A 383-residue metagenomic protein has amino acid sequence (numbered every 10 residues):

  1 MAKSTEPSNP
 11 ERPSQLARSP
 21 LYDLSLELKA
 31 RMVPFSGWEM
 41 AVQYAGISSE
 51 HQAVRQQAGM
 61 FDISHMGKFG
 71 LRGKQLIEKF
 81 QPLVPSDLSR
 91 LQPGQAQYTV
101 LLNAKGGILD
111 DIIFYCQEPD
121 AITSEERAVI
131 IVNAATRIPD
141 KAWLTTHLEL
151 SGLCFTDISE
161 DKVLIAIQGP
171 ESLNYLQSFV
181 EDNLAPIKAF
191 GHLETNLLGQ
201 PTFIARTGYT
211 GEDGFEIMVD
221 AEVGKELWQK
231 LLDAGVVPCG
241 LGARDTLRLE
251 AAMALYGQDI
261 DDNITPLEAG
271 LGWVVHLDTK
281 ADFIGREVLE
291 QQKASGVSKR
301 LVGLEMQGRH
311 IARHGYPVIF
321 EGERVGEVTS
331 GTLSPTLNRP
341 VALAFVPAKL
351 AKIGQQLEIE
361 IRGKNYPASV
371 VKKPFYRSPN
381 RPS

Functional and structural regions predicted by a protein language model:
M1-T99, G107-L109, G242: Acidic, proline/glycine-enriched N-terminal capping motif
A2-P34, A41-V42, Q117-S383: Conserved, structured C-terminal
Q92-I108, A185-L198: Conserved alpha/beta core surface patches that mediate binding of polyanionic ligands
I113-F114: Glycine-rich, Trp-frequent "lid" loop and neighboring beta-strands that shape and gate the flavin cofactor pocket
